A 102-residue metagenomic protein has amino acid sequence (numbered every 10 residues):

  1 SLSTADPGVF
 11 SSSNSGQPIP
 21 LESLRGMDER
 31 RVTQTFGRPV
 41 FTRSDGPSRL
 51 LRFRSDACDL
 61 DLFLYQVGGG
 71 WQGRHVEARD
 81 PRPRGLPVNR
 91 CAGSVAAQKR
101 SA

Functional and structural regions predicted by a protein language model:
S1-A102: Residues within mature, well-folded domains
